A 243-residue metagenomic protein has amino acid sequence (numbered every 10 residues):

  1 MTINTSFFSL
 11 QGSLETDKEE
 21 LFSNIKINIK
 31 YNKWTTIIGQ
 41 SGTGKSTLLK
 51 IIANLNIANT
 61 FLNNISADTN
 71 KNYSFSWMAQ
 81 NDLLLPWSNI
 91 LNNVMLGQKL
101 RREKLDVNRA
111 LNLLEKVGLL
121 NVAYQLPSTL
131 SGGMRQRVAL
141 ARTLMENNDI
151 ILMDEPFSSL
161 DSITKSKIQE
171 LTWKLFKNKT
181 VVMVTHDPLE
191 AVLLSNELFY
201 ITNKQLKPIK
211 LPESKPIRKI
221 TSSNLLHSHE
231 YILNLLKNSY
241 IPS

Functional and structural regions predicted by a protein language model:
A53: Helix-to-loop junction immediately C-terminal to a conserved catalytic motif
I57, S88, N92-V107, K116: ABC-type ATPase nucleotide-binding domains, specifically the catalytic core motifs of the NBD
L113-T129: Conserved ABC nucleotide-binding domain
L140-A141: Hydrophobic anchor residue at the start of the ABC signature
M145-D149: A short, proline-enriched helix->beta-strand linker immediately N-terminal to the Walker B motif in ABC-type P-loop
I151-E155: Catalytic Walker B motif of ABC-type/P-loop ATPase nucleotide-binding domains
K165-K177: Helical segment within the ABC ATPase nucleotide-binding domain
N203-N234: Conserved beta-strand-loop-alpha-helix hinge in the C-terminal portion of ABC ATPase nucleotide-binding domains
